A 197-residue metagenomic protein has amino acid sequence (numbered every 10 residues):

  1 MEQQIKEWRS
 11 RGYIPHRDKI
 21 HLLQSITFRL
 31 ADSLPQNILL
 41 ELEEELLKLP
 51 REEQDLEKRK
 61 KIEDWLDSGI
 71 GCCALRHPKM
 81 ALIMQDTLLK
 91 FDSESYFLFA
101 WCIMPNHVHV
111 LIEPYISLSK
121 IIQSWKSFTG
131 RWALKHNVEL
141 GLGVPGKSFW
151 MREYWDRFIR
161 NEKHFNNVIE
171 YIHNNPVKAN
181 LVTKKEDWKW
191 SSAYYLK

Functional and structural regions predicted by a protein language model:
M1-K197: Short catalytic/metal-binding and nucleic-acid-binding patches
